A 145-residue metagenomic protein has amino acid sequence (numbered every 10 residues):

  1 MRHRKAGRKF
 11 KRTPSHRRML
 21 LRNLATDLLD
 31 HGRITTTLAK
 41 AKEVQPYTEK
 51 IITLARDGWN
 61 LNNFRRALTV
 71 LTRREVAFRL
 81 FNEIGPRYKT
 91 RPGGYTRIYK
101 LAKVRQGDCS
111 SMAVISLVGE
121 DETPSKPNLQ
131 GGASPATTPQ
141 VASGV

Functional and structural regions predicted by a protein language model:
M1-M19, N23-V145: Structured, basic alpha/beta domains of bacterial-type, RNA-associated proteins
